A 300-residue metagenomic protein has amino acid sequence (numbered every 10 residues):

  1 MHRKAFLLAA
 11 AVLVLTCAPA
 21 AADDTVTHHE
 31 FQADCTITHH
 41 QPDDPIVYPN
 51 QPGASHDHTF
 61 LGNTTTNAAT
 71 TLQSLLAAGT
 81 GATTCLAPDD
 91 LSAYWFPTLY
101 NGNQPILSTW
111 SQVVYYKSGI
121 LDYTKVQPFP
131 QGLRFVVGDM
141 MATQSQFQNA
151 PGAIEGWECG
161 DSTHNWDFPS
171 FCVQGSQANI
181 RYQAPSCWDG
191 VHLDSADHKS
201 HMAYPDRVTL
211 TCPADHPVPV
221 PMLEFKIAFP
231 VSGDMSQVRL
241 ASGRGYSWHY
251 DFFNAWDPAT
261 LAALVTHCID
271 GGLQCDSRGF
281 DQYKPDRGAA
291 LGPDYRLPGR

Functional and structural regions predicted by a protein language model:
M1-L7: Bacterial N-terminal signal peptides that target proteins for export
L8-T16: Bacterial N-terminal signal peptides
A18-A22: Sec/Tat signal peptide C-region and signal peptidase I cleavage site
D23-S55, T59-Y182, D189-R300: Primary mode marks residue(s) on the alpha4-beta5-alpha5 output face of response regulator receiver
